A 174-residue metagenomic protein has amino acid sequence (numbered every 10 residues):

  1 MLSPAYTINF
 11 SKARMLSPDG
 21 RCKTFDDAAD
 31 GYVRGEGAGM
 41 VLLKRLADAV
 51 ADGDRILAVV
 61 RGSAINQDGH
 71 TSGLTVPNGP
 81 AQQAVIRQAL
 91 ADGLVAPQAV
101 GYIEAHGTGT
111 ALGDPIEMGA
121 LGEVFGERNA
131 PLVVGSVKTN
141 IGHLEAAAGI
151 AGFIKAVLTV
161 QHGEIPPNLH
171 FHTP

Functional and structural regions predicted by a protein language model:
M1-P174: Condensing-enzyme catalytic core of the thiolase-fold
